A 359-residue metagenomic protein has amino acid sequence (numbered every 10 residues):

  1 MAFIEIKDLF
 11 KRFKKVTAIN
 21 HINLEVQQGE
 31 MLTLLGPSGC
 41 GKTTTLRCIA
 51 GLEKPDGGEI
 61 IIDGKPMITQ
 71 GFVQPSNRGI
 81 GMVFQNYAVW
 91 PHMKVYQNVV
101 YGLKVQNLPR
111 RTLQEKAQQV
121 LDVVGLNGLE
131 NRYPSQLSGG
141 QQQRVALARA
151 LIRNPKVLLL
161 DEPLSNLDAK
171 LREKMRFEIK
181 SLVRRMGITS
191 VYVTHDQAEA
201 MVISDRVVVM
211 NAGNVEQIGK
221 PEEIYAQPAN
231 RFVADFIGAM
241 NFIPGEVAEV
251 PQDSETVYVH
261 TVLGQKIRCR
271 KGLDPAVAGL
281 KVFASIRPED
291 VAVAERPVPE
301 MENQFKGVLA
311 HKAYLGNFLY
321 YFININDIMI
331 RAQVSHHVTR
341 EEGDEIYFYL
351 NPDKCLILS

Functional and structural regions predicted by a protein language model:
E5, E25, I61, Y347-Y349: ABC ATPase nucleotide-binding domain
L35-P37: The feature captures the beta-strand-to-loop junction immediately N-terminal to the Walker
A50: Helix-to-loop junction immediately C-terminal to a conserved catalytic motif
D56-E59, T112, A212, P244: Conserved coupling/switch loops of ABC nucleotide-binding domains, chiefly the family-specific signature
G58-I68: Conserved ABC transporter NBD signature motif
P75, G79-G81, V89-D235: ABC ATPase nucleotide-binding domains
A226, V250-T256, T261-A310, H337-S359: Glycine/charge-rich catalytic "coupling/switch" loops of P-loop NTPases
